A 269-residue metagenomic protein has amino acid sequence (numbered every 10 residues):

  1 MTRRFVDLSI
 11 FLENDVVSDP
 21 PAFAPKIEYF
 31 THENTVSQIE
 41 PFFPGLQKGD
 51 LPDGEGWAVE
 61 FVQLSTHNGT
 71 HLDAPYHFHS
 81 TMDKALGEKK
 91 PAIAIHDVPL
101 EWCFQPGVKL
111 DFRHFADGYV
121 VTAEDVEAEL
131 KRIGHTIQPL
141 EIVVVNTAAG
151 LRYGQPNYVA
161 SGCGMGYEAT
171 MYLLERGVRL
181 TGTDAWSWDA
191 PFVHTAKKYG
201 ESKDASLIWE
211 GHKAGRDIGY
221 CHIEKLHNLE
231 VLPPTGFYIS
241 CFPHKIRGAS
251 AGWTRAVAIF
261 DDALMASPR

Functional and structural regions predicted by a protein language model:
M1-R269: Active-/binding-site microenvironments in catalytic and ligand-binding cores
